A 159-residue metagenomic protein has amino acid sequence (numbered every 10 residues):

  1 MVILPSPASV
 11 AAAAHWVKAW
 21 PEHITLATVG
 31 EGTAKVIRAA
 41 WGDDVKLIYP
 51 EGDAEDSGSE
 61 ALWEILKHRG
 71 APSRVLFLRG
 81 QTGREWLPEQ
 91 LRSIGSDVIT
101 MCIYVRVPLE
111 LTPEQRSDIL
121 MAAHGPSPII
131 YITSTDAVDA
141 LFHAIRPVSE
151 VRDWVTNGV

Functional and structural regions predicted by a protein language model:
M1-V159: Conserved beta-alpha
